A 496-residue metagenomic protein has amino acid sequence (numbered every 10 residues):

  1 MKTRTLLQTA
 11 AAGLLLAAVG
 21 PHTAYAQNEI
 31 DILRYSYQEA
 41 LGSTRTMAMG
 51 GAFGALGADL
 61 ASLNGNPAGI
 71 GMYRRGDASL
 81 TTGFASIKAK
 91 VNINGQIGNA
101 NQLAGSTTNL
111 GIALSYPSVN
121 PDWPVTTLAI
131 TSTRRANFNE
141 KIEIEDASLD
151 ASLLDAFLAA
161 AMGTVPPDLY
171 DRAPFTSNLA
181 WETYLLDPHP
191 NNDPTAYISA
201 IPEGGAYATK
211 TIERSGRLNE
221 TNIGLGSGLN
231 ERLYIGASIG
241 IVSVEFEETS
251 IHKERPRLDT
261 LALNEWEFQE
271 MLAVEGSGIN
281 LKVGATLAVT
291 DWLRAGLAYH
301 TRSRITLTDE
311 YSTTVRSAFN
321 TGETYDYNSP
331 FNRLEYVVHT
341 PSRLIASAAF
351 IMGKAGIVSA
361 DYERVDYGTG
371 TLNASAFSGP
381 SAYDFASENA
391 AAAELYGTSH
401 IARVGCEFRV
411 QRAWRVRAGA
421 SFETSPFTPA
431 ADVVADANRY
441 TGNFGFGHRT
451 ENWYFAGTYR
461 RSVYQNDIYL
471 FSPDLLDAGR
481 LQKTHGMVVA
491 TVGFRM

Functional and structural regions predicted by a protein language model:
M1-A11: Bacterial N-terminal signal peptides that target proteins for export
A10-A18: Bacterial N-terminal signal peptides
G20-A26: Sec/Tat signal peptide C-region and signal peptidase I cleavage site
Q27-L41, T46-M47, S115-M496: Outer-membrane beta-barrel porins/channels
T44, L56-G65, G71-L149, G216-N219: Outer-membrane beta-barrel translocator/receptor signature
